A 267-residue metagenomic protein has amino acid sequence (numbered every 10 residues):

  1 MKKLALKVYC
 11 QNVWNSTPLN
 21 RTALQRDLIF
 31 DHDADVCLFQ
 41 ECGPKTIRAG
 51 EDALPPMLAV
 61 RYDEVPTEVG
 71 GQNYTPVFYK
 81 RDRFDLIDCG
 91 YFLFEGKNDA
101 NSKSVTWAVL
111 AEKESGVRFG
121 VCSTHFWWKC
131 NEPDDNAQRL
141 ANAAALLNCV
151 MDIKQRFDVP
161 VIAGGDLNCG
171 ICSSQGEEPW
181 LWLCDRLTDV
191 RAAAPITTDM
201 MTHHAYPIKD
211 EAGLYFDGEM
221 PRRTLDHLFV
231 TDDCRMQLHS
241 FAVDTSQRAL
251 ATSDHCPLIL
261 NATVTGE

Functional and structural regions predicted by a protein language model:
M1-P55, P66, Q72-N73, T263-E267: N-terminal, active-site-proximal structural segment of metallo-dependent hydrolase catalytic domains
K3-L6, H32-D35, A59-Y62, V117-F119 (+1 more regions): Loop/turn elements at helix/coil->beta-strand transitions in domains of secreted/extracellular proteins
V8-A23, E95-D99, W127-Q138: Acidic/histidine-rich helix-loop elements that form or flank divalent-metal/phosphate-binding sites at the catalytic
V13, C42, T124-F126, G165-L167 (+1 more regions): Active-site metal-binding loops of divalent metal-dependent hydrolases
T17-P18, K45-R48, Q72-P76, I87 (+6 more regions): Short catalytic/ligand-binding loop motif for oxyanion handling, primarily in non-cytosolic enzymes, centered on
Q40-W128, A242: Structured beta-strand-rich core segments of catalytic domains in phosphoester-bond hydrolases
A108-A111, G116-C122, D135-G165, C169-C172 (+1 more regions): His/acidic metal-ligating clusters that form di-metal
M151-I162, C169-E267: Metal-dependent phosphoester-hydrolase catalytic domains
